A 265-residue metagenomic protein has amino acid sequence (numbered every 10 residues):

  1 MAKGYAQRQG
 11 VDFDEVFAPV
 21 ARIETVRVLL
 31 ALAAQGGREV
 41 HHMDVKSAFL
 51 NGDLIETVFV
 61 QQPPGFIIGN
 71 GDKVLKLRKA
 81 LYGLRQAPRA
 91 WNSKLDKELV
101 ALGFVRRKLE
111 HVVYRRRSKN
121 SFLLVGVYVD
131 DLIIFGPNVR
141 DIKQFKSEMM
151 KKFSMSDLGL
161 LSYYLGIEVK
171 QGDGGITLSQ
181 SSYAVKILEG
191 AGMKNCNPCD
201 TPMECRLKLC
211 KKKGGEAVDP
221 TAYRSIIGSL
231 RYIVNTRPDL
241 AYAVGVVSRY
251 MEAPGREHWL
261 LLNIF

Functional and structural regions predicted by a protein language model:
M1-F265: Long, low-complexity, charge-biased intrinsically disordered regions
